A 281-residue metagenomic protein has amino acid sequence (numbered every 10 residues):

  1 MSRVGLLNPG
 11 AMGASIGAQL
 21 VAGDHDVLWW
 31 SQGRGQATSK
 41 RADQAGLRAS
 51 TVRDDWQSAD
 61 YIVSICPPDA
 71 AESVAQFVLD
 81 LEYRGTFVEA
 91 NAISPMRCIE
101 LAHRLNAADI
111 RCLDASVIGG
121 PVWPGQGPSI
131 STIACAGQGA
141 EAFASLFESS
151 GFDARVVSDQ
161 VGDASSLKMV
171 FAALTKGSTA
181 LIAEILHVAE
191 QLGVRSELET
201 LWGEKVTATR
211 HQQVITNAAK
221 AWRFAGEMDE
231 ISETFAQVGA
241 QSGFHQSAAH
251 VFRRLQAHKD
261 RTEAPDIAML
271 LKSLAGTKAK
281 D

Functional and structural regions predicted by a protein language model:
M1-Q57: NAD(P)+-binding Rossmann beta1-loop-alpha1 motif at the extreme N-terminus of oxidoreductases
D24, G46, A59-D60, R84 (+2 more regions): Short, well-ordered alpha-helix to beta-strand connector turns
V27, A49, R111-L113, A154 (+1 more regions): Hydrophobic beta-strand scaffold residues
R53-R111: Rossmann-fold NAD(P) dinucleotide-binding segment
I93-A173: Rossmann-fold dinucleotide-binding core
L167-D266: Helical "substrate-binding/catalytic lid" subdomain of Rossmann-like NAD(P)-dependent dehydrogenases/reductases
E263-D281: Short, basic/aromatic-enriched C-terminal tail that caps enzymatic domains
